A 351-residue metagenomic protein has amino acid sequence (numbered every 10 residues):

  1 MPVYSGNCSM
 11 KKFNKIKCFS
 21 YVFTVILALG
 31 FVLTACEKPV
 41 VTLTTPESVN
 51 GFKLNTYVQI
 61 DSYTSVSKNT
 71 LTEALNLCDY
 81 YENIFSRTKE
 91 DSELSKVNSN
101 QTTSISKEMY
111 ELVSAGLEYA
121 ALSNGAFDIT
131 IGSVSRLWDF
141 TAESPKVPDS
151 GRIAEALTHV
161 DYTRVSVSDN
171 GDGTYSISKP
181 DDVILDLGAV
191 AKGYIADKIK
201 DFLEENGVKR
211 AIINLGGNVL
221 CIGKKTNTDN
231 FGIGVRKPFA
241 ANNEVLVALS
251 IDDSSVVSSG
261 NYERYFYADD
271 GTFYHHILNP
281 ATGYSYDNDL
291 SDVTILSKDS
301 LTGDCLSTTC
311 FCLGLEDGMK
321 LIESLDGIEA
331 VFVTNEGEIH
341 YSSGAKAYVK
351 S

Functional and structural regions predicted by a protein language model:
P2-S351: Mature catalytic core of soluble alpha/beta enzymes
